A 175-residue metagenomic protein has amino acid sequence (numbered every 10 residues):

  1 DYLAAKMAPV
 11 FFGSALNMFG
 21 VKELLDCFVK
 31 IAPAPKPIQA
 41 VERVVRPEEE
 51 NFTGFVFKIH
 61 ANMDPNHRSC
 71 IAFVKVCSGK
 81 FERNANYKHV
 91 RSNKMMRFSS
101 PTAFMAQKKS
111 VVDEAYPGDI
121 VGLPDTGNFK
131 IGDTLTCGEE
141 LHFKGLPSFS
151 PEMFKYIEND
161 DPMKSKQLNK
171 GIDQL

Functional and structural regions predicted by a protein language model:
D1-L175: Structural and coupling elements of P-loop NTPases
